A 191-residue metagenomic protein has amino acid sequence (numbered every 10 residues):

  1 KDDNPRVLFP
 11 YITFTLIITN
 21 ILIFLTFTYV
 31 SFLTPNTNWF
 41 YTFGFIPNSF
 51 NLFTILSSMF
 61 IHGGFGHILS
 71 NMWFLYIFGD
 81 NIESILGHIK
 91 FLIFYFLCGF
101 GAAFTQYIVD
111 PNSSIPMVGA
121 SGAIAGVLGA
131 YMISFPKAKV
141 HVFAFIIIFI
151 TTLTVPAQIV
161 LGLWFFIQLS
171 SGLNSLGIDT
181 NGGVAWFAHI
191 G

Functional and structural regions predicted by a protein language model:
K1-G191: A detector for small-residue-rich transmembrane helices and their helix-helix packing motifs
